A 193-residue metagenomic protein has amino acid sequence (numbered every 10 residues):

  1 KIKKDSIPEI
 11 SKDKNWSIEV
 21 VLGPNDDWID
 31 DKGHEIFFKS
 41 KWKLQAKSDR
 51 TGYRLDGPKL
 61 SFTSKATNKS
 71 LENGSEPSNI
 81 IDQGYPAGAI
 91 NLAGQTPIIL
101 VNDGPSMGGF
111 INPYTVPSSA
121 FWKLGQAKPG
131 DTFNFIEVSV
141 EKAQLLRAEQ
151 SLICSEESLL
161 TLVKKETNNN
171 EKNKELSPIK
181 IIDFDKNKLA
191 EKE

Functional and structural regions predicted by a protein language model:
K1-E193: Conserved "landmark" site that anchors the functional core of diverse proteins
